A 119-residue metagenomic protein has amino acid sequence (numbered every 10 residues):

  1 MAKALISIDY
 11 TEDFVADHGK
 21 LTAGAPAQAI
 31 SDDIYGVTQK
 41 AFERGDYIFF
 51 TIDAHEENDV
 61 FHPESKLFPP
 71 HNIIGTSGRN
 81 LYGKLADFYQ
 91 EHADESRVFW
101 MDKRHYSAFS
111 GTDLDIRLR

Functional and structural regions predicted by a protein language model:
M1-V98: Active-site acidic carboxylates
F88-L118: Histidine/lysine/aspartate-rich catalytic loop segments that bind and position anionic ligands
